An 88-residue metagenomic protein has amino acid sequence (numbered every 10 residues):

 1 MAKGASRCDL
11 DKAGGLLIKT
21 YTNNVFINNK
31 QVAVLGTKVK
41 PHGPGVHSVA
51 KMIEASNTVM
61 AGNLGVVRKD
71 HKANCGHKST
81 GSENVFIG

Functional and structural regions predicted by a protein language model:
M1-G88: Intrinsically disordered, low-complexity proline/glycine-rich segments
